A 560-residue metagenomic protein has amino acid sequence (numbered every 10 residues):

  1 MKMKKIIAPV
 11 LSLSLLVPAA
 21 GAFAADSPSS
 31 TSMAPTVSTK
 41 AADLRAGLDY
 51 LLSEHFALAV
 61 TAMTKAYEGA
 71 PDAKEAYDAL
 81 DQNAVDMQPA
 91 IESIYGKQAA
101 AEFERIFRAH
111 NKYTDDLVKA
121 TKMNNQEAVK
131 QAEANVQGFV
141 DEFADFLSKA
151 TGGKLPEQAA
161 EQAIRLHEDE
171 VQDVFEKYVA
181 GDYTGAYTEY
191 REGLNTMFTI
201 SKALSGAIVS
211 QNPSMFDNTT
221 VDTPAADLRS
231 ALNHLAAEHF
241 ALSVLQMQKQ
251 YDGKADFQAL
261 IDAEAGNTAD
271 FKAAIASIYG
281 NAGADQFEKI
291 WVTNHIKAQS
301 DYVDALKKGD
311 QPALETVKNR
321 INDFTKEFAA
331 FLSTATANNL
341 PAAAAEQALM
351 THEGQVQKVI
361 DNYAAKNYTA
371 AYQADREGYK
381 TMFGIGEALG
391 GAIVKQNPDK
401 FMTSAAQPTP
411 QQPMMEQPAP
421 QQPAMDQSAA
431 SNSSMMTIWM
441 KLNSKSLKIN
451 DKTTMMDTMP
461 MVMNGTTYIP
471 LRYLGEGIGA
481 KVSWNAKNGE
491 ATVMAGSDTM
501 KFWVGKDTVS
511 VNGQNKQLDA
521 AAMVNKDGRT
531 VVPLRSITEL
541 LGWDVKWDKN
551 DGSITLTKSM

Functional and structural regions predicted by a protein language model:
M1-A8: Bacterial Sec-dependent N-terminal signal peptides
I6, V17-P35: Sec-dependent signal peptide cleavage junction
P9-L15: Hydrophobic helical h-region of N-terminal Sec-dependent signal peptides in bacterial secretory/periplasmic proteins
A25, M402-M560: Primary recognition of N-terminal secretory signal peptides and signal-anchoring hydrophobic helices
M33-A66, A70-A73, Y77-L80, A84 (+3 more regions): C-terminal amphipathic alpha-helix
A42-L52, G96-I106, L155-I164, A226-A236 (+6 more regions): Short, low-complexity cationic-aromatic patches
E54-T61, I106-D116, R165-D173, E238-L245 (+5 more regions): Extracellular/lumenal glycan-associated surfaces
K97-Q131, N281-T316, I321, L474 (+2 more regions): Mid-length scaffold segments of soluble, non-membrane domains
